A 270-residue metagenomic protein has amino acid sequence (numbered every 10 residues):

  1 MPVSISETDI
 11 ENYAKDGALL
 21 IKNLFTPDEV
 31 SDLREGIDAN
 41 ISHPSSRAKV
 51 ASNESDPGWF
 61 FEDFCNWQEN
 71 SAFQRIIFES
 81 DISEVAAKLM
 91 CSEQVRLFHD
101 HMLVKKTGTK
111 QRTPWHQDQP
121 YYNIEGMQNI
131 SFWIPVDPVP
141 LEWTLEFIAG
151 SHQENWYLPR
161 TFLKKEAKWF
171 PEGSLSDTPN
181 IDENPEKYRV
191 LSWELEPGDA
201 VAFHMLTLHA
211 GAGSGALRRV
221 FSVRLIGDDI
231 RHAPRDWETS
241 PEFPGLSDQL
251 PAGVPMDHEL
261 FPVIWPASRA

Functional and structural regions predicted by a protein language model:
M1-D16, I21-W115, Y121-Y122, D236-E238: Non-heme Fe(II)-dependent double-stranded beta-helix
G36, I41-H43, R47-S55, R160 (+2 more regions): Non-heme Fe(II)/2-oxoglutarate
I82, T107-K110, D137-L141, Q153 (+2 more regions): Short, charged/polar surface micro-motifs in flexible loops or helix N-caps
E93-V95, H99-D100, Q111-T113, Q128-I134 (+2 more regions): Generic beta-strand structural signal
H101, Q117, I134-P138, F147-A149: Short, structured patches in soluble enzyme cores that scaffold and shape functional sites
R112-P120, F147, M205-A212, V223: Histidine-centered catalytic micro-motifs
N123-P140, E194, A202, R224-G227: Short, conserved beta-strand element in jelly-roll/cupin
P140-L208: Double-stranded beta-helix
